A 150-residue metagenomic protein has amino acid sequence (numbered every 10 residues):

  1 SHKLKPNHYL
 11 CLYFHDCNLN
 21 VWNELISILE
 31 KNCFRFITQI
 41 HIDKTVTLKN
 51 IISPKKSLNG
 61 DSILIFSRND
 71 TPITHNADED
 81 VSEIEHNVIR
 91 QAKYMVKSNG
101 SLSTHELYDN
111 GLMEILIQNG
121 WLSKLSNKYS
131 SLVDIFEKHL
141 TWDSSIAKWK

Functional and structural regions predicted by a protein language model:
S1-K150: S-adenosyl-L-methionine-dependent nucleic acid methyltransferase catalytic domains
